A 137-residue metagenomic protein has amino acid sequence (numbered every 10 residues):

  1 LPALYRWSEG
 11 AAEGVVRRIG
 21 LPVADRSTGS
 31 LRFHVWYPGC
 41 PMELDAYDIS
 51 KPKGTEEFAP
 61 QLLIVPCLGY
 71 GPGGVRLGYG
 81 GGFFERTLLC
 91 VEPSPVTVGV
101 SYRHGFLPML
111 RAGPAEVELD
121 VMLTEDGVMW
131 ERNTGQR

Functional and structural regions predicted by a protein language model:
L1-F58: N-terminal active-site beta-alpha-beta segment that forms phosphate/nucleotide-binding and substrate-recognition loops
G29, F83-F84: Short phosphate-engaging motifs
Y37-P38, G69-P72: Short, basic, glycine/proline-bearing loop/turn elements
G54-L63, G71-V75, E85-R137: Surface-exposed, charge/polar-rich loops and edge strands
